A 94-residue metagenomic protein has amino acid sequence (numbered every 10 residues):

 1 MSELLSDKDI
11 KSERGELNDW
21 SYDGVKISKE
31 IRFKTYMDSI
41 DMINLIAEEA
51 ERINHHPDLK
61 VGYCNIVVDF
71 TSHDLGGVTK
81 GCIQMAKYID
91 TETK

Functional and structural regions predicted by a protein language model:
M1-Y36: N-terminal first-folded block
D19-Y22, A47-P57, T93-K94: Short arginine-rich
K29-K34, I66-H73: Alpha-helical scaffold segments that form or flank carboxylate-/histidine-based iron centers
N44-L45, K87: Solvent-exposed alpha-helix faces
G62: RNase H-like, Mg2+-dependent phosphodiesterase core, and more generally RNA phosphate-backbone-engaging helix-loop
V68-E92: C-terminal structural segments of small proteins and small subunits
